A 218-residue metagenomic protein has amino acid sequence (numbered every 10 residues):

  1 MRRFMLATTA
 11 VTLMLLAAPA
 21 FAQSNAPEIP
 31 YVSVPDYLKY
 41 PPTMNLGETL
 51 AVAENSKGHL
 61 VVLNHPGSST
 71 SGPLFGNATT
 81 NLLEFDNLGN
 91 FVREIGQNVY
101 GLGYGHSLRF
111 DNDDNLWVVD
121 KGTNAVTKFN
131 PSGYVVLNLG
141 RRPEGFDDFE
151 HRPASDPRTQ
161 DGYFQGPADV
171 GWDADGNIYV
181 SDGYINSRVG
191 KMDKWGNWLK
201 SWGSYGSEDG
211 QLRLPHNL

Functional and structural regions predicted by a protein language model:
M1-F4: Positively charged n-region of N-terminal signal peptides that target proteins for export
L6-A7, Y37: Hydrophobic alpha-helical segments and their boundary regions
A7-A17: Bacterial N-terminal signal peptides
F21-L218: Eukaryotic scaffold repeat domains enriched in small/polar residues
